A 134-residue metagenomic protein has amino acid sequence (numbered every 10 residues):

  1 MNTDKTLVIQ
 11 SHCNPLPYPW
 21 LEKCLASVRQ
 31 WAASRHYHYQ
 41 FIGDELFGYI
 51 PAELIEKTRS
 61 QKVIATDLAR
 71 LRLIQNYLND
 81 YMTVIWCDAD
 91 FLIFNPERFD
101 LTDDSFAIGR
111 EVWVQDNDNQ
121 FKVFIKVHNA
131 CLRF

Functional and structural regions predicted by a protein language model:
M1-R59, A65-A69, N79-D80: N-terminal anchoring/stem segment of glycosyltransferases
K5, H128-N129: Short, surface-exposed beta-edge/turn micro-motifs
L7, L132-F134: Short, intrinsically disordered, charge-balanced linker/junction segments flanking boundaries in proteins
L25, C131-L132: Generic low-polarity alpha-helical segments
K62-N117, F121-K126, L132: GT-A fold catalytic core of metal-dependent nucleotide-sugar glycosyltransferases, centered on the diacidic
